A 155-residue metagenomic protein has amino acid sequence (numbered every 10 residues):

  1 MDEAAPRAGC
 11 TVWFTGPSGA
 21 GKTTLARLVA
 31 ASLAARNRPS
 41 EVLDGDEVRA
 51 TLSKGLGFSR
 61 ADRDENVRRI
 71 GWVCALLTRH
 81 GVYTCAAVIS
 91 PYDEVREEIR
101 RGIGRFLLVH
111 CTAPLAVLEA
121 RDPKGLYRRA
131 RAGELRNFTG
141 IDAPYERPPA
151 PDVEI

Functional and structural regions predicted by a protein language model:
M1-V12, R36-P39: Extreme N-terminal, non-catalytic leader segments that precede Walker-type/kinase nucleotide-binding cores
G19: Walker A (P-loop) phosphate-binding loop of P-loop NTPases
K22: Conserved lysine of the Walker
L25: Hydrophobic positions on the alpha1 helix immediately C-terminal to the Walker A/P-loop
L28: Active-site signature of alpha/beta-hydrolase-fold catalytic machinery across serine- and Asp/Cys-nucleophile hydrolases
A34-T51: Short beta-strand-centered segment that lines the nucleotide-binding/catalytic pocket of NTP-utilizing
T51-S53, S59-V109, Y127-A130, E134-G140: Glycine-rich phosphate-binding loop used to anchor ATP phosphates in small-molecule kinases, encompassing both
T112-L115, A120-I155: Small-molecule kinase domains that catalyze NTP-dependent phosphoryl transfer to phosphate-bearing small molecules
